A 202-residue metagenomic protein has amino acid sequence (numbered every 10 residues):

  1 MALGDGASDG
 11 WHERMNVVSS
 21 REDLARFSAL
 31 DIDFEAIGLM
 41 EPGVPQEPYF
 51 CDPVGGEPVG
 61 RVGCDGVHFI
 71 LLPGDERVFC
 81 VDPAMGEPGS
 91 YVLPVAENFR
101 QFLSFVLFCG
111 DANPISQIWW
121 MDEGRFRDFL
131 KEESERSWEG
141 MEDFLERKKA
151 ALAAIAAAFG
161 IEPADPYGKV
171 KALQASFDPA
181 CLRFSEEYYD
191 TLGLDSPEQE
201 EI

Functional and structural regions predicted by a protein language model:
M1-G86, W138-I202: A surface-exposed partner-binding patch
F79-G124: Compact, glycine/acidic-enriched structural inserts
P114-K149: Hydrophobic alpha-helical interaction segments
